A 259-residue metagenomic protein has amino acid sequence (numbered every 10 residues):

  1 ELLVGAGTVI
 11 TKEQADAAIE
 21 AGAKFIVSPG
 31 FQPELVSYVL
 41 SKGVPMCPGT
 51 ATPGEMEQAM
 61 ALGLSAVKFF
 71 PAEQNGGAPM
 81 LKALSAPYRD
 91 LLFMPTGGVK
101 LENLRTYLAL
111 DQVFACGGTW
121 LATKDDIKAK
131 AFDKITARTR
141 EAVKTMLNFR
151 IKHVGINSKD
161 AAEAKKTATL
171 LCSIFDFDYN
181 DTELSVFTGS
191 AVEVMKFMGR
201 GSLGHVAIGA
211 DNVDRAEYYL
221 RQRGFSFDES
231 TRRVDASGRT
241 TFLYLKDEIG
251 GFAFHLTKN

Functional and structural regions predicted by a protein language model:
E1, I19-I26, L40-C47, A61-A66 (+2 more regions): Glycine-enriched alpha-helix->loop->beta-strand junction motifs that scaffold or abut catalytic
L2-I10, A23-F31, P45-T52, M56 (+2 more regions): Catalytic beta/alpha-barrel core
T11-A21, G54-L62, P79, A86 (+1 more regions): Catalytic cores of alpha/beta
P29-L35, K68-A78, Q112-I135: Glycine-rich phosphate-binding active-site loops on the catalytic face of alpha/beta enzymes
V39-V44, D125-L147: C-terminal helical cap(s) of enzyme catalytic domains, especially alpha/beta-barrels
T136, F149, A191-K196, Y218-N259: Vicinal oxygen chelate
V143-A168, G201-I208: N-terminal beta-strand motif that seeds the catalytic metal site of vicinal oxygen chelate
G155-E193, R215-Q222, R233-T241: Core segments of cupin and vicinal oxygen chelate
